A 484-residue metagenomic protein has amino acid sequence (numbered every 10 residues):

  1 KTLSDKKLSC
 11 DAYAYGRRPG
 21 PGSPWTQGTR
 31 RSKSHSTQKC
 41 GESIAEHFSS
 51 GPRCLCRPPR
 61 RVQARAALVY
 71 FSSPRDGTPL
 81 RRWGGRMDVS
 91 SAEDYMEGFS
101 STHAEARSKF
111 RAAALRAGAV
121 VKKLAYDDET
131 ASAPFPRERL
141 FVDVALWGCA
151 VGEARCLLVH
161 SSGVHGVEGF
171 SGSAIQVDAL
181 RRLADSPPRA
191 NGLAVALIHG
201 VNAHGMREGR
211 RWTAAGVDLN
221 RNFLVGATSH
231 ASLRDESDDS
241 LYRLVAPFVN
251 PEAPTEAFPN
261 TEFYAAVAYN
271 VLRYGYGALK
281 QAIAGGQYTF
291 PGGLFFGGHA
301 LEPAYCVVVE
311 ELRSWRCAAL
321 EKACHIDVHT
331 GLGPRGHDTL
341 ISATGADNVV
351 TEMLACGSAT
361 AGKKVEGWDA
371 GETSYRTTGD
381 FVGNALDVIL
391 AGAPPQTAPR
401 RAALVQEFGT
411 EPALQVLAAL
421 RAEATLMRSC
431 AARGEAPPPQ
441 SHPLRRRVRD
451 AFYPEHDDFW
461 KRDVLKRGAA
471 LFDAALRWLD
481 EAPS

Functional and structural regions predicted by a protein language model:
K1, K6, W25-G28, K33 (+3 more regions): Charged/polar low-complexity intrinsically disordered segments
S4, S9, S49-S50, S72: Ser/Thr/Pro-rich low-complexity tandem-repeat tracts
C10, C40, C54-C56: Cysteine-centered motifs
A12-G16, G22, A45-H47: N-terminal chloroplast transit peptides
G16-R18, Q27-R30, Q38-G41, S50 (+2 more regions): Intrinsic structural disorder/low-complexity segments
P21, W25-Q27, K33-S36, E46 (+2 more regions): Intrinsically disordered, low-complexity segments enriched in serine/threonine/proline/glycine and often basic
P24-W25, C54-R57, A64-S73, L80-S484: Structured catalytic-domain cores with a bias toward divalent-metal coordination
